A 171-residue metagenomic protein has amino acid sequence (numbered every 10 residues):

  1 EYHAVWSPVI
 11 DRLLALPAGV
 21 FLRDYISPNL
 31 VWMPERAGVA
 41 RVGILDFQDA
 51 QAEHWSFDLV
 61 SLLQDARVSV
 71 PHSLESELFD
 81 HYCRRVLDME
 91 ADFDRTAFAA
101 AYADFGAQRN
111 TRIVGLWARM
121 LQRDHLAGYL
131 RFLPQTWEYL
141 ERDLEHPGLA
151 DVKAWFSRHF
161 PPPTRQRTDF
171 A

Functional and structural regions predicted by a protein language model:
E1-R23, V31-L45, R131, D169-A171: ATP-dependent phospho-/nucleotidyl transfer catalytic cores
L13, A99-F105: A short helix-loop-helix "switch/interaction" segment in the helical subdomain of ASCE P-loop NTPases
A15, L30, Y82-R85, L130 (+2 more regions): Localized chelating/binding microdomains that coordinate divalent metal ions or stabilize phosphate-bearing
L30, A52-H54: Conserved protein kinase catalytic core
D46-A50: Activation of the activation-loop gatekeeper triad in protein kinase-fold domains
W55-A91, D104-D124, T136-D143: Active-site activation/catalytic loop segments of kinase-like enzymes and analogous catalytic loops in related
E90-A100: Histidine/acidic-rich helix-loop-helix segments that form or flank divalent-metal centers in metalloenzyme catalytic
G115-A171: ATP/Mg2+ or Mg2+-diphosphate-binding catalytic cores that bind nucleotide phosphates or diphosphates via glycine-rich
